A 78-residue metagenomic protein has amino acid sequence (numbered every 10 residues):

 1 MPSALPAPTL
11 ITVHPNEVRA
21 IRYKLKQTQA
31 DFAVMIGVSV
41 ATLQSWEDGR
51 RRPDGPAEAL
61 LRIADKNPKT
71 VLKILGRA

Functional and structural regions predicted by a protein language model:
M1-V13, K69-A78: N-terminal flexible/basic segments that precede or flank functional cores
H14-E17, P56: N-terminal positioning helix adjacent to the helix-turn-helix/winged-helix DNA-binding module
V18-D31: Short basic helix-loop element that most often maps to the first helix and adjoining turn of HTH DNA-binding modules
Y23, G37, D48: Residue-level detection of the helix-turn-helix DNA-binding "recognition helix"
F32-A33, L43-W46: Conserved hydrophobic/aromatic packing and binding residues within compact polymer-binding modules
R50-R62: Short, basic-rich loop-to-helix N-cap that marks the start of a DNA-contacting helix
I63-K69: Basic, Lys/Arg-enriched C-terminal extension of HTH/homeodomain DNA-binding domains
